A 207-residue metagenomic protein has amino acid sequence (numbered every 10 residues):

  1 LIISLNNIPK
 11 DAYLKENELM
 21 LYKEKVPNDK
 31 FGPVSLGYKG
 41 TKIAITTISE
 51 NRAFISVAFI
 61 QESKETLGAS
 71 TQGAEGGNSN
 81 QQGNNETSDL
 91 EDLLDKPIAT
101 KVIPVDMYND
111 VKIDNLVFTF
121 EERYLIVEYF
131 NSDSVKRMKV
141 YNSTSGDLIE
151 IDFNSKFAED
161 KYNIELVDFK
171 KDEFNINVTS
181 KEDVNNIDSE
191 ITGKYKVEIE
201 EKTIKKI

Functional and structural regions predicted by a protein language model:
L1-G32: N-terminal "mature head" segments of proteins
L1-N7, E159-I207: Acidic, small-residue rich beta-repeat scaffolds with periodic aromatic anchors
I2-N6, A44-E50, F59, I126-S132 (+1 more regions): Beta-strand C-termini and the immediately following turn/loop, strongest in propeller blades
I3, N51-F59, T66, D133-Y141 (+1 more regions): Structural motif
S4, Y13-N17, T66-V105, L148-A158 (+1 more regions): Beta-propeller fold detector
K23-N28, V105-V111, F153-D160: Surface loop/turn motifs at the tips and blade-to-blade linkers of beta-strand repeat domains
G32-I43, N115-L125, E165-N175: Blade-terminus and WD-like Trp-Asp/Gly-His loop motifs, strongest in beta-propeller folds
M107-F153: Short helix-loop boundary/capping segments
